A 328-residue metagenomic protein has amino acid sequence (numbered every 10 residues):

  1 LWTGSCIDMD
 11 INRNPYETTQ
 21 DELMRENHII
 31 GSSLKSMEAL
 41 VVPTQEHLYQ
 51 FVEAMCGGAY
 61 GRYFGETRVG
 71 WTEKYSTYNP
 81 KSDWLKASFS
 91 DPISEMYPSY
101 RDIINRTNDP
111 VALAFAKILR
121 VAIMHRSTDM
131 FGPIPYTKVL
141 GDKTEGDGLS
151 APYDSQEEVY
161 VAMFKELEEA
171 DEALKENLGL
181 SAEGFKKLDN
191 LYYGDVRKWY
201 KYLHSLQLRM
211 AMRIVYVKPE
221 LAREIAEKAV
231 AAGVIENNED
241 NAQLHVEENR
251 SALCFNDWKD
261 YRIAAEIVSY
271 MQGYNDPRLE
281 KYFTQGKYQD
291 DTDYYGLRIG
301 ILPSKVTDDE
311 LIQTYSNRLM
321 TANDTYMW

Functional and structural regions predicted by a protein language model:
L1-G4: Sec-dependent bacterial lipoprotein signal peptides
C6-Y63, D91, P98, D102 (+1 more regions): Membrane-proximal, proline-rich intrinsically disordered regions
F64-L119, I123-W328: Structured, solvent-exposed acidic/aromatic patches
